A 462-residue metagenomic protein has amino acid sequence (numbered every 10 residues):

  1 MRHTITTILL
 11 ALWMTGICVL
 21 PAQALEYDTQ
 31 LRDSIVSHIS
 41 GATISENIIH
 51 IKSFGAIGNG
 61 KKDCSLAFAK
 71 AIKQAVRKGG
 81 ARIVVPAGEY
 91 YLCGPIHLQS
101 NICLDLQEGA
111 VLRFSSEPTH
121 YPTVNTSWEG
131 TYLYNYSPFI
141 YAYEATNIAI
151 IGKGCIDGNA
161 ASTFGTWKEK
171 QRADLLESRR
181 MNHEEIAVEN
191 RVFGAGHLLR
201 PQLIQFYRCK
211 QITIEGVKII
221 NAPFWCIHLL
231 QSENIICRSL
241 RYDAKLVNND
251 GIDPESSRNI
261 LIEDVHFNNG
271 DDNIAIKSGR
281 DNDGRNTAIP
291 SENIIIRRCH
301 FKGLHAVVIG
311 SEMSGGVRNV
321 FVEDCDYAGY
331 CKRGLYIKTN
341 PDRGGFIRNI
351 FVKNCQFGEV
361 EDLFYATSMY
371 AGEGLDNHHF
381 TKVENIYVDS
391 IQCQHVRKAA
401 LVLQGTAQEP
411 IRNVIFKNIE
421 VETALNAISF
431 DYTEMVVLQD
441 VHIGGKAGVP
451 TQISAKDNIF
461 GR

Functional and structural regions predicted by a protein language model:
M1-Y27: Bacterial Sec-dependent N-terminal signal peptides
I17-R462: Extracellular/periplasmic carbohydrate-active domains that bind, remodel, or depolymerize complex polysaccharides
